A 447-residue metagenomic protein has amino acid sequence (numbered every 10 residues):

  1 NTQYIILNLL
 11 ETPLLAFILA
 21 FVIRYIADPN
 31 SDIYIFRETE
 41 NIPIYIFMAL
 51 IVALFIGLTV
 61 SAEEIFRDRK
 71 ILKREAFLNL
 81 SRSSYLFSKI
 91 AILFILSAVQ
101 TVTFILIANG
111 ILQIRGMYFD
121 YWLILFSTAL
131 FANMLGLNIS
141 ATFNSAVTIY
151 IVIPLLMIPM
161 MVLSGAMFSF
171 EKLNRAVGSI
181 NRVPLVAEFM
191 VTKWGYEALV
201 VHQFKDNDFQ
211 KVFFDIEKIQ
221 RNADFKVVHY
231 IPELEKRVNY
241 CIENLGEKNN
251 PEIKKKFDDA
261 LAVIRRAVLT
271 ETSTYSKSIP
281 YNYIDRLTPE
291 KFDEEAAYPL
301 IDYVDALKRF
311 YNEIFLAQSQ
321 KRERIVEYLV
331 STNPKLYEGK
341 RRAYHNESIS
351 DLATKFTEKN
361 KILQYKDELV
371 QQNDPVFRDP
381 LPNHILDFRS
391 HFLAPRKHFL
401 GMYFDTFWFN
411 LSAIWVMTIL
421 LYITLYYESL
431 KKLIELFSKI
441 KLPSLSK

Functional and structural regions predicted by a protein language model:
T2-K447: Membrane-spanning alpha-helical segments of multipass transporters and channels
